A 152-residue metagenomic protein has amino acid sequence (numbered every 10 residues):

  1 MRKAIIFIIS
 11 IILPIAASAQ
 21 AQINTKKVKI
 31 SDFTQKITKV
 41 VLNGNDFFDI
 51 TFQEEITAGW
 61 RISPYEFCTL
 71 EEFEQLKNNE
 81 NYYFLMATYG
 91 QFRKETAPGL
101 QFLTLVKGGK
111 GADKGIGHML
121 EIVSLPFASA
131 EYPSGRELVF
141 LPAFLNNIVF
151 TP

Functional and structural regions predicted by a protein language model:
M1-K26: Bacterial Sec-dependent N-terminal signal peptides
Q20-L100: Start-of-domain marker
A87-T151: Amphipathic beta-strand/beta-sheet edge segments enriched in Tyr/Trp
